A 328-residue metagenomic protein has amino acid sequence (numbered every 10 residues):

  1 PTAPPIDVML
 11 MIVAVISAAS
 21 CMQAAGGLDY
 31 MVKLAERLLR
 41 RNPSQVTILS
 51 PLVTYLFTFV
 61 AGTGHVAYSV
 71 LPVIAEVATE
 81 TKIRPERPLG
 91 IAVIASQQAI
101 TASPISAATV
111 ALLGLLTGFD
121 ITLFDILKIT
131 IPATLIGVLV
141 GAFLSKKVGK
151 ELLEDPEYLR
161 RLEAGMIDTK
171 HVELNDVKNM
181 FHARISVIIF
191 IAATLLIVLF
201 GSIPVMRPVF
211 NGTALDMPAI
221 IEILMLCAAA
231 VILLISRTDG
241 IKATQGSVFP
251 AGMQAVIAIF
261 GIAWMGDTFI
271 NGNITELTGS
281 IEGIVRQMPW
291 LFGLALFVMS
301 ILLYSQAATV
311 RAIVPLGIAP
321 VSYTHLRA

Functional and structural regions predicted by a protein language model:
P1-S17, P156-I270: Hydrophobic transmembrane alpha-helices of multi-pass small-molecule transporters
T2-T81, T238-S322: Membrane-embedded alpha-helical segments and adjacent helix-loop junctions characteristic of multi-pass solute
V53-T58, I91-A108, K128-L144: Membrane-embedded alpha-helical segments of transport systems, primarily multispan ion/solute transporters
V70-L71, L89-V93: Alpha-helical transmembrane segments of integral membrane proteins
R84-P85, T122: Membrane-helix interface segments
L116-I121, V205-T213, N271-G283: Membrane-interface helix termini and inter-helical loops of multi-pass transporters
I121-N179: Juxtamembrane and boundary regions of transmembrane helices in multi-pass small-molecule transporters and channels
T324-A328: Conserved small/polar residues in nucleotide/adenosyl-binding loops
